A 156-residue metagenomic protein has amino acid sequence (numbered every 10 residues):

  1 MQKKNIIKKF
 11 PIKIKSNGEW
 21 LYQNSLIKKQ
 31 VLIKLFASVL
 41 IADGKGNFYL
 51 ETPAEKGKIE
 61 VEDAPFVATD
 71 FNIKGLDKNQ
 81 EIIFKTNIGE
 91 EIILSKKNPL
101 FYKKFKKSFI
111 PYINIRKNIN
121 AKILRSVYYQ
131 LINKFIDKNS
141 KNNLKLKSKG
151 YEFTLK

Functional and structural regions predicted by a protein language model:
M1-K156: Terminal leader/tail segments of proteins
